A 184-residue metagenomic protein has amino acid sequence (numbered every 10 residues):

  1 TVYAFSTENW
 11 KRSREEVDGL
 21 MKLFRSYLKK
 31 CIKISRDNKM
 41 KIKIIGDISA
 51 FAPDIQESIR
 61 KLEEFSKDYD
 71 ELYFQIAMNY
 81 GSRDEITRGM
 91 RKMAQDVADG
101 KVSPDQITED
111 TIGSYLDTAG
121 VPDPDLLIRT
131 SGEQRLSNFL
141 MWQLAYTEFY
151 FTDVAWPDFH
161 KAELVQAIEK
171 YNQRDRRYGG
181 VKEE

Functional and structural regions predicted by a protein language model:
T1-E184: Flexible, compositionally biased loop and terminal segments
